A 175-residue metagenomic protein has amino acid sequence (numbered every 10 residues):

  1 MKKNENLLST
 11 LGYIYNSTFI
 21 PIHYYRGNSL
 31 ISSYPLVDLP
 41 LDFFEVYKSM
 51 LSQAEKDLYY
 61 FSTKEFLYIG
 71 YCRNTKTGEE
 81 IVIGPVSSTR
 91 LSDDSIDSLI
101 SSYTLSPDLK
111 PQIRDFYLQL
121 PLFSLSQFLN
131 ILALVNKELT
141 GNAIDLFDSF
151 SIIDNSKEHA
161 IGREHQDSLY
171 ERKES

Functional and structural regions predicted by a protein language model:
K2-N4, L11-S17, Y47-S175: Hydrophobic, helix-rich cores of sensory/ligand-binding and other regulatory modules that couple small-molecule
N16, I20-S32: Short hydrophobic alpha-helical segments used for membrane anchoring or interfacial signaling
S32-P35, S156: Short, surface-exposed, charged/polar-biased interaction segments
Y34-P35, L39-S52: Long, solvent-exposed N-terminal ectodomains/accessory regions that are displayed to the extracellular/lumenal milieu
